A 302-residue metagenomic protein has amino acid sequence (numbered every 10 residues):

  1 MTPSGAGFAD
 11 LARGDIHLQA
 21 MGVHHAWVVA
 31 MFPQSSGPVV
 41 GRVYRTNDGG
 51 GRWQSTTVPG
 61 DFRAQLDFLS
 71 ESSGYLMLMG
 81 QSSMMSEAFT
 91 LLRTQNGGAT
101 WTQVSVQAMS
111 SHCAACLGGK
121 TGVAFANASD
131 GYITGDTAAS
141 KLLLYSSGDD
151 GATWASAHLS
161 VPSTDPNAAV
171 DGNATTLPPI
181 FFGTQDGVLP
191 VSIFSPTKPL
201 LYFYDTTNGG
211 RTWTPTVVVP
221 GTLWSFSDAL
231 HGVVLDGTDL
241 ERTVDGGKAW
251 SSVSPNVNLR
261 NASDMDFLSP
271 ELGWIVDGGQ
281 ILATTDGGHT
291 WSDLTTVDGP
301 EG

Functional and structural regions predicted by a protein language model:
M1-G302: Extracellular glycan-interacting surfaces
